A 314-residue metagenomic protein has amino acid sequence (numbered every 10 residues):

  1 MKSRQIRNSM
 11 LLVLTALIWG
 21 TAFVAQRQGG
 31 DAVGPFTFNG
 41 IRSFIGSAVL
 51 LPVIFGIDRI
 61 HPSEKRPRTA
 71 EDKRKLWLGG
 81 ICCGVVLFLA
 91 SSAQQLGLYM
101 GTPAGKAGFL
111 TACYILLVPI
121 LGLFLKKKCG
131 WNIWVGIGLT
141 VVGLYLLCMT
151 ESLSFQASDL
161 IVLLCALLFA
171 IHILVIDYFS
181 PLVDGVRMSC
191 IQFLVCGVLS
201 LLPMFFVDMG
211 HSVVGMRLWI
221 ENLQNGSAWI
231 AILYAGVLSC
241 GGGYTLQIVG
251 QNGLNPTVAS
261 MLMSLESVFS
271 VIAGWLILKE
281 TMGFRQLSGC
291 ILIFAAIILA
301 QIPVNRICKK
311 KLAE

Functional and structural regions predicted by a protein language model:
M1-I41, V85, L89, A93 (+2 more regions): Glycine-/small-residue-enriched transmembrane alpha-helix faces in small-molecule transporters and effluxers
I6-L11, T37-G56, W134-L139, A157-I161 (+2 more regions): Hydrophobic alpha-helical transmembrane segments of multi-pass integral membrane proteins, especially transporters
A22-F23, I54-L110, L146, A235-L254: Specific transmembrane alpha-helical segments of multi-pass solute transporters/efflux pumps, especially DMT/EamA
A32-L89, I115-L121, L168-V175, C190-H211 (+1 more regions): Transmembrane alpha-helices of multi-pass small-molecule transport proteins
T37-A48, Q95-K128, C165, P256-W275: Specific alpha-helical transmembrane segments that line the substrate/conduction pathway and gating interfaces
I41, A107-C113, I176-V198, G236-L276: Helix-helix packing/entry segments at the starts of transmembrane helices
S43-F44, L51-F55, R59, A228-I230 (+1 more regions): C-terminal-most transmembrane helix of multi-pass membrane proteins
L50, C129-M149, A166-F169, S200 (+1 more regions): Hydrophobic transmembrane alpha-helices of multi-pass small-molecule transport proteins
